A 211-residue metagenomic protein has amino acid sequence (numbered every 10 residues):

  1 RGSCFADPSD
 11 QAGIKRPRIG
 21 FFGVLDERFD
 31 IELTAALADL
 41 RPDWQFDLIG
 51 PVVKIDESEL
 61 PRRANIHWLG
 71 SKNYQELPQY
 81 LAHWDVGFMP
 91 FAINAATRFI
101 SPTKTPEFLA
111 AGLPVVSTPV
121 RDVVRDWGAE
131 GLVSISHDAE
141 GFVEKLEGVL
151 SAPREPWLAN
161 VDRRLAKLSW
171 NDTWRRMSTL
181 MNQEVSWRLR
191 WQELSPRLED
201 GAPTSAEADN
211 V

Functional and structural regions predicted by a protein language model:
R1-K15, S58, S186: Acidic anion/phosphate-binding donor-loop and adjacent secondary structure in glycosyltransferase catalytic cores
D10-F29, T34, A38, F46-I49: Conserved donor-binding/catalytic core segment of Leloir-type glycosyltransferases
R16, I55-L81: Nucleotide-activated donor-binding/catalytic signature segment of Leloir-type glycosyltransferases, i.e., the conserved
F21-D26, P51, G70-S71, R163 (+1 more regions): Conserved donor-binding loops in enzymes that form glycosidic bonds
Q45-E57: Glycosyltransferase donor-sugar binding loop
Q75-Y80, G87-A110, S117-G128: Nucleotide-sugar-dependent
A129-E140, G148-P153: Conserved acidic donor-binding segment of nucleotide-sugar-dependent glycosyltransferases
R154-R190: A charged, aromatic-enriched C-terminal amphipathic alpha-helix characteristic of glycosyltransferases across folds
